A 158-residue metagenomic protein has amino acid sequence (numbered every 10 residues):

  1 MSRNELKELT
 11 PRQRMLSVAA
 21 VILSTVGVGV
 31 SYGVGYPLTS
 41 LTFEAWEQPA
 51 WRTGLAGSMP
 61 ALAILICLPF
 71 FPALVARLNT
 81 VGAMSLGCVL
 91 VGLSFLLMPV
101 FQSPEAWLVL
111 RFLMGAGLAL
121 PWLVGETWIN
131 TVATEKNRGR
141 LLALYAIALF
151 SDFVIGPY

Functional and structural regions predicted by a protein language model:
Q13-S58: Helix-loop boundary and gating motifs at the non-cytosolic
T25, G57, A61, L142-F150: Small-residue-rich transmembrane alpha-helices and their cytosolic helix-loop interfaces in multi-pass secondary
A61-P69, F153-V154: Residue-level signature of mid-helix packing/kink "hotspots" within the transmembrane helices of 12-pass Major
C67-N79: Helix-to-loop junctions at the C-terminal end of transmembrane segments in multipass secondary transporters
N79, V100-Q102: Helix-breaking motifs and short loop linkers at transmembrane-helix boundaries and internal kinks in secondary membrane
G82-L96: Structural signature of the two symmetry-related core transmembrane helices
E105-L113: Paired small-residue
L120-A133: Intracellular juxtamembrane helix-capping segments at the cytosolic ends of symmetry-related transmembrane helices
